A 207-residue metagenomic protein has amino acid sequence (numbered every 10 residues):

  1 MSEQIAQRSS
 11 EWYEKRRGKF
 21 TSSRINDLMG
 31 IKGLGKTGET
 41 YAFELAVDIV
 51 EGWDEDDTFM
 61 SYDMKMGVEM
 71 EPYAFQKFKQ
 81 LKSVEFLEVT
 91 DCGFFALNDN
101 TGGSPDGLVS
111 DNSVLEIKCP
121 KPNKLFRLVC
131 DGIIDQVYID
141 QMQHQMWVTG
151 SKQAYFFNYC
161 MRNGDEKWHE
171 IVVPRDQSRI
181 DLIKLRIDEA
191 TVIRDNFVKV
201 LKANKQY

Functional and structural regions predicted by a protein language model:
M1-E3, V192-Y207: Short amphipathic alpha-helical segments
M1-E69, Y207: Charged, glycine-rich intrinsically disordered N-terminal tails and low-complexity linkers that flank
N26, D63-M64, R186, F197-A203: Positively charged, structured surface patches that bind polyanionic biopolymers
K36, M64-P72, Q177-I180, K184-I187: Generic detection of long, well-ordered alpha-helical segments
F43, F75, M142: Generic structural marker for isolated residues within well-ordered, non-membrane alpha-helices of soluble domains
M64-L87: Acidic-basic catalytic patches of nuclease active cores, encompassing PD-(D/E)XK and other metal-cofactor nuclease
K82-P105, V109-F197: Nucleic-acid nuclease catalytic cores
